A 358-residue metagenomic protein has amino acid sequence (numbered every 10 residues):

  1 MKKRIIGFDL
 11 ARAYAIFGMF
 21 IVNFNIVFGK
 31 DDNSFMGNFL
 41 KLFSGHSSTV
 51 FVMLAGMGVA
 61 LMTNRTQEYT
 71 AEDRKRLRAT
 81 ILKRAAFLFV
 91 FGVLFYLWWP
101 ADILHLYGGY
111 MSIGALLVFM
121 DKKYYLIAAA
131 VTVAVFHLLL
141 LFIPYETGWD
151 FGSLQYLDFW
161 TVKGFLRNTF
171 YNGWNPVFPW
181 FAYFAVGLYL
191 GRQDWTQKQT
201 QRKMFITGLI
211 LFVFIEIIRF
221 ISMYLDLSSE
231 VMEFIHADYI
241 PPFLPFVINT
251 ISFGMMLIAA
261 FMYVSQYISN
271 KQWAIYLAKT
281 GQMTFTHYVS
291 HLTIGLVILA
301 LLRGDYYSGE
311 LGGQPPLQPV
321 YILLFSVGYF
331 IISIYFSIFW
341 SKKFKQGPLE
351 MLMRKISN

Functional and structural regions predicted by a protein language model:
M1-N358: Alpha-helical transmembrane segments and their immediate juxtamembrane cytosolic regions
